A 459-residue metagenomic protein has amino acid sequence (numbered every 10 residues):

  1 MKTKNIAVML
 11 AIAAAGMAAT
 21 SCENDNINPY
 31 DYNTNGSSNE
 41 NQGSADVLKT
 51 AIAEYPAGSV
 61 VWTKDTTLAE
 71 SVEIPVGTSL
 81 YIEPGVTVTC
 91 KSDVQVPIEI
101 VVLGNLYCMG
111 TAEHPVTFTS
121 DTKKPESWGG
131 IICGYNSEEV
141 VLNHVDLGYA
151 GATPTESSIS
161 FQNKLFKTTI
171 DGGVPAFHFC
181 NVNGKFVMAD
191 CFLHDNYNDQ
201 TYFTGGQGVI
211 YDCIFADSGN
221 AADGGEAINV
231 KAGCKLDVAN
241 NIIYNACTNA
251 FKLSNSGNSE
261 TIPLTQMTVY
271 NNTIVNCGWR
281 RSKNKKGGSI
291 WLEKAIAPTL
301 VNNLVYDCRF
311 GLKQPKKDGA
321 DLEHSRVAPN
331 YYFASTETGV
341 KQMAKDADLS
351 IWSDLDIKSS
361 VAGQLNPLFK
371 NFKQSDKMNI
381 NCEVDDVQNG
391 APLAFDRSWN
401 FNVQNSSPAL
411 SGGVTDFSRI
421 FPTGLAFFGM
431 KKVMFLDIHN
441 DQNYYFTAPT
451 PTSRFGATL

Functional and structural regions predicted by a protein language model:
M1-M9: Bacterial N-terminal signal peptides that target proteins for export
V8-G16: Hydrophobic helical h-region of N-terminal Sec-dependent signal peptides in bacterial secretory/periplasmic proteins
M17-S21: C-terminal motif of bacterial Sec signal peptides marking the signal peptidase cleavage site
D25-E83, K91-G104, G110, P115-L459: Extracellular beta-rich repeat passengers
